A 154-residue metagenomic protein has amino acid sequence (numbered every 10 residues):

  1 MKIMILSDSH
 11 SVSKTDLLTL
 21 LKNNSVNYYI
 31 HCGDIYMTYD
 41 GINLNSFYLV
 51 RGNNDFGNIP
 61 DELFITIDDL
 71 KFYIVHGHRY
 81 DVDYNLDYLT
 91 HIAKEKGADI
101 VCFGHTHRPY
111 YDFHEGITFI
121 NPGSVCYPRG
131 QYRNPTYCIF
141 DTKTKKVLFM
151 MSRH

Functional and structural regions predicted by a protein language model:
K2, T15-L17, I67-D68, E95-K96 (+1 more regions): Binuclear metal-dependent phosphoesterase catalytic core
K2-D68: Core catalytic region of metal-dependent phosphoesterases/phosphodiesterases, especially metallo-beta-lactamase-like
K2-D8, K71-H78, T118-G123: Active-site-proximal beta-strand elements of phosphoester/diester hydrolases
H10-T15, Y36-D40, N54-I59, Y80-D83 (+2 more regions): Active-site environment of divalent metal-dependent phosphoester hydrolases
V26, A98-D99: Proline-aspartate-enriched helix->loop->beta-strand connector
L44-Y48, D112-C126: Short acidic, glycine/proline-enriched helix-loop-strand junctions
D55-K96, C126-P128: Active-site-proximal segments of metal-dependent phosphoesterases and phosphodiesterases across multiple
L63, Y110-D112, T136-F140: Short beta-strand scaffold segments in enzyme catalytic cores
